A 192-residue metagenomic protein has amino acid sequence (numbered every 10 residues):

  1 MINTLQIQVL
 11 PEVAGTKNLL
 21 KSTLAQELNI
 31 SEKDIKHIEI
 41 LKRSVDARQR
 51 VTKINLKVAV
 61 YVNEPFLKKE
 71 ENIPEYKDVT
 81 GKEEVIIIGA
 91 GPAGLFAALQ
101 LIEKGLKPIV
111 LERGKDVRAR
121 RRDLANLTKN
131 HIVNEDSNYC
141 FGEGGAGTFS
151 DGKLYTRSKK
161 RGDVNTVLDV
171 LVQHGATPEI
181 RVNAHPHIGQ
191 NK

Functional and structural regions predicted by a protein language model:
I2-F66, E84, R161-K192: Feature captures the FAD/FMN-dependent oxidoreductase FAD-binding
A14-K21, I109-L111, K115-A119: A broad, low-specificity signal for short, low-complexity segments enriched in glycine/proline and polar/charged
K21, G81, I86-G89, N134-Y139 (+1 more regions): A residue-level detector for conformationally permissive "hinge/kink" positions
L24, E70, P92-G94, K129-I132: Short secondary-structure boundary micro-motifs
F66-E83: A short, basic/flexible loop-to-alpha-helix module at the beginning of a structural domain
G81-V117: N-terminal Rossmann-like FAD-binding beta1-loop-alpha1 element of flavoenzymes
A119, A125-K192: Conserved N-terminal/central alpha/beta ligand/cofactor-binding core
